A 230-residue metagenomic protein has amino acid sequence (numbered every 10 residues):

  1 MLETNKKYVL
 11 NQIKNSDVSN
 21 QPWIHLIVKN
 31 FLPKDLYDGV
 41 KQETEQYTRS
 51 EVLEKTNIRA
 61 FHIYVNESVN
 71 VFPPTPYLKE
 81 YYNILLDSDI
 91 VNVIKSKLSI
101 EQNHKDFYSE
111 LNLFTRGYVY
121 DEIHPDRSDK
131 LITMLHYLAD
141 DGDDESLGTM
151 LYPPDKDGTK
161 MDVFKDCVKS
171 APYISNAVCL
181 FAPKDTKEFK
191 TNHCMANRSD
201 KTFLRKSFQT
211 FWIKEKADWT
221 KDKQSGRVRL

Functional and structural regions predicted by a protein language model:
T4-Y8, I13-K97: Non-heme Fe(II)/2-oxoglutarate
Y37-V40, Y120-I123, H193: A short acidic (Asp/Glu
L78-Y81, I100, Y120-I123: Short helix-to-loop capping/linker segments positioned immediately adjacent to catalytic or ligand/cofactor-binding
S99-E110: A short coil-to-beta-strand element that immediately follows conserved catalytic motifs
L113, I123-D129, D140-D141, E145-L230: Catalytic core of Fe(II)/2-oxoglutarate
T115-Y118: Tight coil/turn sites that cap or link beta-strands
